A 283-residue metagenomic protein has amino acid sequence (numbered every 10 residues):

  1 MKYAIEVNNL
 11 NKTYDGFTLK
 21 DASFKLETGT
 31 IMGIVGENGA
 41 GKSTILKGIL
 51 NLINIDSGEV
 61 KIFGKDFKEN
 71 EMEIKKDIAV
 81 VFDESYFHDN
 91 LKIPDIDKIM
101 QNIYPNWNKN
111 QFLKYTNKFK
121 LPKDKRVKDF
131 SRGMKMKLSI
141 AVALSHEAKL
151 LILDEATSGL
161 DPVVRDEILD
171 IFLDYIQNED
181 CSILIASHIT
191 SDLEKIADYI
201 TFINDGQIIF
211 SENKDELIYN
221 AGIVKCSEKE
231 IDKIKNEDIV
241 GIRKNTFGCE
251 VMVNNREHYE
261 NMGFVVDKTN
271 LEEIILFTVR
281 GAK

Functional and structural regions predicted by a protein language model:
I5, L19-D21, K75: Conserved structural motif at the start of ABC-family nucleotide-binding domains
V35-E37: The feature captures the beta-strand-to-loop junction immediately N-terminal to the Walker
L50: Helix-to-loop junction immediately C-terminal to a conserved catalytic motif
G58-E69, E73-I74: Conserved ABC transporter NBD signature motif
F82-L138: ABC-family P-loop ATPase nucleotide-binding domains
L151-E155: Catalytic Walker B motif of ABC-type/P-loop ATPase nucleotide-binding domains
L169-V253: ABC transporter nucleotide-binding domain
